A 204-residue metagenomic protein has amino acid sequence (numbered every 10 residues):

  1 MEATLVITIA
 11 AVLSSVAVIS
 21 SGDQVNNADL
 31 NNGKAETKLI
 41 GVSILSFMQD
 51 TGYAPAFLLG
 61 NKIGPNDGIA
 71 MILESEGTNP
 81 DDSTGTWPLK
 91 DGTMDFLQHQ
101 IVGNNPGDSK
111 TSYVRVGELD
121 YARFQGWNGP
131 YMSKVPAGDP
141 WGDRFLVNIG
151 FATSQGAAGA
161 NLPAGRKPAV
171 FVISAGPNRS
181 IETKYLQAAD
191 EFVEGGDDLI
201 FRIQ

Functional and structural regions predicted by a protein language model:
M1-V25, D29, E36, I40-G41: N-terminal single-pass transmembrane signal-anchor helix
L30, P140-Q204: Short, surface-exposed interaction loops/tails
N31-K34, G126: Soluble non-cytosolic domains of exported or imported proteins
T37, Y53-A56, A157-A158: Sparse recognition of residues in long alpha-helices and their boundaries
I44-Y131: Short, glycine/small-hydrophobic-rich surface segments
